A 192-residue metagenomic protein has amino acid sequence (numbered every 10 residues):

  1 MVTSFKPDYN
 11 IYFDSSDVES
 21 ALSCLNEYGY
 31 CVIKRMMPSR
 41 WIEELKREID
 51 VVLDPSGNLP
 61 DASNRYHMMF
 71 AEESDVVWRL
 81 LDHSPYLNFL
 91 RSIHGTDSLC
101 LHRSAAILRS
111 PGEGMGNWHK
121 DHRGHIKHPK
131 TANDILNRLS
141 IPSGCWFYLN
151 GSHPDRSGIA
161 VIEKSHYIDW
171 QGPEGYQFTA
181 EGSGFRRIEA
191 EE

Functional and structural regions predicted by a protein language model:
V2-E27, I33-L136: Non-heme Fe(II)-dependent double-stranded beta-helix
E27-Y28, E191: Structured helix-beta-strand junction loops
S110, L149-G151: Non-catalytic surface loops within mature trypsin-like serine protease
L139-P142, G151-E192: Double-stranded beta-helix
W146: Structured soluble/peripheral alpha/beta segments that form catalytic or ligand/cofactor-binding pockets
